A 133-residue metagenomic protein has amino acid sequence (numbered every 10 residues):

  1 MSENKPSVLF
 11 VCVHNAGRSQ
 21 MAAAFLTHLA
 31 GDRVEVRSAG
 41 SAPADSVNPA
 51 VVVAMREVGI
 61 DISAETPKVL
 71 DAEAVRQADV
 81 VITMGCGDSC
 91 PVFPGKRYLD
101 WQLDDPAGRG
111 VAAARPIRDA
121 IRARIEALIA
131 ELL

Functional and structural regions predicted by a protein language model:
S2-L133: Short polar/charged helix/loop
